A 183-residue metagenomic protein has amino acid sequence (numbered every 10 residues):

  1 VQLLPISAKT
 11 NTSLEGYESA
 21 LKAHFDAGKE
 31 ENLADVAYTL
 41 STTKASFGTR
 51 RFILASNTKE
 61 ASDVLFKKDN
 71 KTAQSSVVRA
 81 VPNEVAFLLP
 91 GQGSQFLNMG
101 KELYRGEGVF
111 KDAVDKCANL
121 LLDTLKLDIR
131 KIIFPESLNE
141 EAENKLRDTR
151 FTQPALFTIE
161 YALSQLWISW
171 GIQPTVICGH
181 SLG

Functional and structural regions predicted by a protein language model:
V1-V85, Q95, K101, G108: Flexible catalytic loop/linker elements that gate and position reactive groups at enzyme active sites
L4-A8, S75-L182: FabD-like malonyl-/acyl-CoA
